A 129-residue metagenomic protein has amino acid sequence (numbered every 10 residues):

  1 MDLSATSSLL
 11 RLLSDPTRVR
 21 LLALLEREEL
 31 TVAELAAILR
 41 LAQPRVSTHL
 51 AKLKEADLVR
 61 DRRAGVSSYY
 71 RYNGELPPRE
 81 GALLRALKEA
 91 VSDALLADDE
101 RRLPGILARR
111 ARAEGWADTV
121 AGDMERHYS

Functional and structural regions predicted by a protein language model:
M1-A5, P78-Y128: Amphipathic alpha-helical dimerization/coiled-coil segments that flank or bridge DNA-binding/regulatory modules
S4-R45, S68-E75: N-terminal helix-turn-helix DNA-binding core of bacterial DNA-binding proteins
S14, A51-K52: Short switch/coupling loops within ABC ATPase nucleotide-binding domains
E29-V32, R62-V91: Basic, amphipathic "hinge/linker" alpha-helix immediately C-terminal to the N-terminal HTH DNA-binding motif
A37, T48, K54-E55: Alpha-helical residues within the helix-turn-helix
R45, H49-L50, G65: Intrinsically disordered, low-complexity linker/tail regions enriched in Pro/Ser/Thr and polar/acidic residues
L53, Y70, A117: Conserved active-site tyrosine of GNAT-family acetyltransferases
K54-R62: A short, conserved structural fragment
